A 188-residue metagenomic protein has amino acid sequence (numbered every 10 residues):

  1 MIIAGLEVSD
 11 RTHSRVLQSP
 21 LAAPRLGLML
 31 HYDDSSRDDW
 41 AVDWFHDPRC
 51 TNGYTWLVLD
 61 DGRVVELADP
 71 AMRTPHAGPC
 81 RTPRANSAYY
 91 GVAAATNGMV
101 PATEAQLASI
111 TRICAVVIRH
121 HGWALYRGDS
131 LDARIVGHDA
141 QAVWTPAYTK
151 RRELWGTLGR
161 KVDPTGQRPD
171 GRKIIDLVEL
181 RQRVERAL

Functional and structural regions predicted by a protein language model:
M1-H13, L17-A22, N97-L188: Basic/polar, cationic surfaces and motifs that engage anionic cell-wall and phosphate/carboxylate ligands
M1-N86, R152-L154, G159-R168, R172-K173 (+1 more regions): N-terminal catalytic cores of peptidoglycan-degrading enzymes
R63-P70, G91-A94, A124-A133: Low-complexity, flexible helical/coil segments
R73, A88-A102: Substrate-binding clefts and substrate-entry loops adjacent to catalytic sites of polymer-processing enzymes acting on
